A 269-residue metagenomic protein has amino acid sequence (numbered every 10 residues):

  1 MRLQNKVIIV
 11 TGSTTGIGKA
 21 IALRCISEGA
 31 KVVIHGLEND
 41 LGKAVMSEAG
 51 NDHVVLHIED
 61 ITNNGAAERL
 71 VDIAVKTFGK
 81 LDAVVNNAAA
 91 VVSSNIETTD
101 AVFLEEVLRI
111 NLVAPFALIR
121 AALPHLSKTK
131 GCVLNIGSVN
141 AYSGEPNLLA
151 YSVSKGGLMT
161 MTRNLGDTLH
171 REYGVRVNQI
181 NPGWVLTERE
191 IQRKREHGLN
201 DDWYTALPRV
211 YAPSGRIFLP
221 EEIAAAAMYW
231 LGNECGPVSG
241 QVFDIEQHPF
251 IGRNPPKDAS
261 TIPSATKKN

Functional and structural regions predicted by a protein language model:
V7, T14-T15, E38: Conserved glycine-rich cofactor-binding loop
N95-I96, F103-L108, V133, L148 (+1 more regions): Substrate-binding pocket helix/loop in short-chain dehydrogenase/reductase
I119, S154, T162: Active-site helix of classical SDR
P124, D167-R171, G236: Alpha-helical segment proximal to the catalytic Tyr-Lys
S138: Residue(s) in the substrate-gating loop at a strand-loop-helix junction that position the organic substrate next
S143, M228, S239-N269: Short C-terminal tail/terminal secondary-structure segment of NAD(P)H-dependent dehydrogenase/reductase domains
Q179, D201-Q247, I251: C-terminal helical subdomain
